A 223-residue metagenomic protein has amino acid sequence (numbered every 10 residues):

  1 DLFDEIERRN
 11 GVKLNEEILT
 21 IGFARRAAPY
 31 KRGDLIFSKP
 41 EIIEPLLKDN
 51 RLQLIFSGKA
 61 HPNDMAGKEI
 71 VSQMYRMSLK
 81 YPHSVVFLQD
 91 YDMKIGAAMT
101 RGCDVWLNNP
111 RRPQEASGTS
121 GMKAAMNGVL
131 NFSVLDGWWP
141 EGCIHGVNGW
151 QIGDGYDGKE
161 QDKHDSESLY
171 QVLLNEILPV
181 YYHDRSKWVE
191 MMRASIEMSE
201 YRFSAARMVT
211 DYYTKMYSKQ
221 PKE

Functional and structural regions predicted by a protein language model:
D1-E5, L14-E16, A24-A28, I196 (+1 more regions): Terminal accessory/anchoring regions of large secretory-pathway or extracellular enzymes
D1-Y91: Conserved catalytic-core segment of nucleotide-activated headgroup transferases in glycan assembly
E44, A98-R202, R207, D211-T214 (+1 more regions): Catalytic binding pocket for nucleotide-activated donors in carbohydrate/polymer assembly enzymes
K94-I95: Short acidic active-site motifs
